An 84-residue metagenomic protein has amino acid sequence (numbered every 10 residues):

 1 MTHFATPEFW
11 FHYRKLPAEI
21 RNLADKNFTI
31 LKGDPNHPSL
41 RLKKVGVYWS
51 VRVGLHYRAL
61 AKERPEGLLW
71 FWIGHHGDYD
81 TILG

Functional and structural regions predicted by a protein language model:
M1-K26: Arg/Lys-rich, positively charged N-terminal/basic patches that mediate binding to nucleic acids
T2-F4, V53-G84: Enriched for short, Lys/Arg-rich terminal
H3, D25, N36-S39, I73: Non-catalytic, surface-exposed connector residues within folded enzymatic/regulatory domains
W10, F28, W49, W70-W72: Tryptophan-centered motif/residue detector
N22-L31, G77-T81: Short, charge- and proline-biased low-complexity linear segments that act as flexible interaction/docking motifs
F28-V53: A short, surface-exposed loop/turn module that caps and links secondary-structure elements
